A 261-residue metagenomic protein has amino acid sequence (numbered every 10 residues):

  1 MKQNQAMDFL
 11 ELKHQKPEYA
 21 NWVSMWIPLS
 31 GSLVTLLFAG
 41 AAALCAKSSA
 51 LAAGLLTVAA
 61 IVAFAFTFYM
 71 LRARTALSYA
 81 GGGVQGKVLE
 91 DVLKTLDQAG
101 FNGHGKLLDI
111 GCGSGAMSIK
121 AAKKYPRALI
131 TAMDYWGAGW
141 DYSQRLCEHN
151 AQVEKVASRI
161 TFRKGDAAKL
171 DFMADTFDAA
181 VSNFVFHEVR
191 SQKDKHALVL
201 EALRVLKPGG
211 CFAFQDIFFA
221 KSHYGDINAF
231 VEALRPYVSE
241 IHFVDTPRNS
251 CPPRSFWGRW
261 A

Functional and structural regions predicted by a protein language model:
A20-I27, T67-D91: Class I SAM-dependent methyltransferase Rossmann-like catalytic core, especially the SAM/SAH-binding loop
G103-G113, T131: Conserved class I S-adenosyl-L-methionine
S114-P126: Conserved SAM-binding loop of SAM-dependent methyltransferases across substrates and taxa, primarily the Class I
Y125, V189-R190, L206-P208: Helix-to-beta-strand junctions that scaffold the AdoMet/dcAdoMet cofactor pocket in Class I SAM-dependent enzymes
A168-A180: A short acidic, Gly/Pro-enriched loop at the edge of an enzyme's catalytic core that lines a small-molecule cofactor
K195-P208: A short glycine-rich, Lys/Arg-flanked "PGG" loop and its adjoining helix->strand segment in the class I
G209-D216: Conserved beta-strand signature within the Rossmann-like core of class I S-adenosyl-L-methionine
S239, P247-A261: Core SAM-dependent methyltransferase catalytic element
